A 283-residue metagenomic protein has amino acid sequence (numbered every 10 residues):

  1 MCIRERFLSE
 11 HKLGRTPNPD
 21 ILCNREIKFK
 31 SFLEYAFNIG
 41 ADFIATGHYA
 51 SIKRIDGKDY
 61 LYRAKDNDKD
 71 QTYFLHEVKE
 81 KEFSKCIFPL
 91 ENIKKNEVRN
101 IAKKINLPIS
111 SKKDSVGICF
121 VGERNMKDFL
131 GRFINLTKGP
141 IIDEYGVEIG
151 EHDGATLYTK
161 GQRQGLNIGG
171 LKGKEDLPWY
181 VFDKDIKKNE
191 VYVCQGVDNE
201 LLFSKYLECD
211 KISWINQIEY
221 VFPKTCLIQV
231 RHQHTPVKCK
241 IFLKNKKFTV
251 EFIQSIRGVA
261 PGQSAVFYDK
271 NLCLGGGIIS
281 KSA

Functional and structural regions predicted by a protein language model:
R4-S111, C119, R124-N135, G139: Core alpha/beta nucleotide-donor-binding catalytic domains of modification enzymes
N24, Y158-G161, K224: Glycine-centered loop/turn motifs
N38-G40, K53-Y60, F133-T137, Y145-V147 (+4 more regions): Short, glycine- and charge-enriched coil/turn segments that flank and shape catalytic ligand pockets
E91, N96-S213: Anionic-ligand-binding alpha/beta catalytic cores of soluble enzymes and soluble regulatory domains that recognize
K184-L274, I279-A283: Basic, glycine-rich polyanion-binding accessory segments appended to enzymes
